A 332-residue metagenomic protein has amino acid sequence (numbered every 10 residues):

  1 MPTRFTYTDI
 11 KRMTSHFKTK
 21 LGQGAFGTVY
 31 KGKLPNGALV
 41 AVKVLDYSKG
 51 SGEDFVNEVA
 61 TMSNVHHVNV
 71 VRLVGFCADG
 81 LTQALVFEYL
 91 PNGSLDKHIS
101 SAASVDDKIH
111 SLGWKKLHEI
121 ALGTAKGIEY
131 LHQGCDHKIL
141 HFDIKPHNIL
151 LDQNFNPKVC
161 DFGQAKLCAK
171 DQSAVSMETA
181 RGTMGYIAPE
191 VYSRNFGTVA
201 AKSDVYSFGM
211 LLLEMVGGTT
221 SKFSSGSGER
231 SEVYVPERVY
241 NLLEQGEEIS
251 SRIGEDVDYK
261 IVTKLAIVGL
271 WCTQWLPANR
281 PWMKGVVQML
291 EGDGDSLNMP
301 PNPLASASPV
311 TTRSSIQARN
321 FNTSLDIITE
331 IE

Functional and structural regions predicted by a protein language model:
M1-V86, N92-K126, D171-M177, T183-M184 (+4 more regions): Membrane-proximal cytoplasmic juxtamembrane segment of single-pass receptors with intracellular kinase/kinase-homology
V40, R181, E229-R230, I249-E332: Intrinsically disordered, low-complexity cytosolic regulatory tails and linkers adjacent to catalytic/signaling modules
K126-I139: Protein kinase catalytic-loop region centered on the HRD/HxD motif
P157, K166, K170-M184, A200-A201 (+1 more regions): Regulatory activation segment
D204: Conserved catalytic-loop aspartate of Hanks-type protein kinases
